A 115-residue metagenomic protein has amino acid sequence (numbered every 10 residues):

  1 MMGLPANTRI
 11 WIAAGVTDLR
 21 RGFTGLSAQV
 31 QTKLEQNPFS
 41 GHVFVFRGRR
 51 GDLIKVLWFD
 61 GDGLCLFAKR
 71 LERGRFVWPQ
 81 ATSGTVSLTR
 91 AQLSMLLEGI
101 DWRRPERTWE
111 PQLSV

Functional and structural regions predicted by a protein language model:
M1-V115: Polybasic/polar functional segments that serve as interface/processing modules
